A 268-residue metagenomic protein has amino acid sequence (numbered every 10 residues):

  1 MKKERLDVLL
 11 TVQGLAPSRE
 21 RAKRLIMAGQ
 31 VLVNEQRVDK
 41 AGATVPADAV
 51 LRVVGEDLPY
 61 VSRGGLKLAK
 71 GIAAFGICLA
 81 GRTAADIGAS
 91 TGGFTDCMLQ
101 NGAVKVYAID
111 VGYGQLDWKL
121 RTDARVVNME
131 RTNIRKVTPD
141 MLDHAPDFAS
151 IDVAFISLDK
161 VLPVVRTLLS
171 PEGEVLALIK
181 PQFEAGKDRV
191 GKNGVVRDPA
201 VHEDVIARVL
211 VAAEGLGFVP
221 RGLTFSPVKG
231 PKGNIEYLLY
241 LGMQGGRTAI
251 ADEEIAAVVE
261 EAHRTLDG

Functional and structural regions predicted by a protein language model:
M1-A49, T83-A84: A basic, amphipathic helix-loop patch mediating RNA/tRNA/ribosome contacts
V31, V104-Y107: Short beta-strand element of Class I
A80-S90: Conserved class I S-adenosyl-L-methionine
C97-K105: Conserved S-adenosyl-L-methionine
Y107-K160: S-adenosyl-L-methionine
D159-L176: A short glycine-rich, Lys/Arg-flanked "PGG" loop and its adjoining helix->strand segment in the class I
P181-D198: Short, glycine-/aromatic-enriched active-site segment of Class I SAM-dependent methyltransferases
I235-G268: Flexible, glycine-/basic-rich loop-and-beta segments that form/coincide with the SAM-dependent methyltransferase
